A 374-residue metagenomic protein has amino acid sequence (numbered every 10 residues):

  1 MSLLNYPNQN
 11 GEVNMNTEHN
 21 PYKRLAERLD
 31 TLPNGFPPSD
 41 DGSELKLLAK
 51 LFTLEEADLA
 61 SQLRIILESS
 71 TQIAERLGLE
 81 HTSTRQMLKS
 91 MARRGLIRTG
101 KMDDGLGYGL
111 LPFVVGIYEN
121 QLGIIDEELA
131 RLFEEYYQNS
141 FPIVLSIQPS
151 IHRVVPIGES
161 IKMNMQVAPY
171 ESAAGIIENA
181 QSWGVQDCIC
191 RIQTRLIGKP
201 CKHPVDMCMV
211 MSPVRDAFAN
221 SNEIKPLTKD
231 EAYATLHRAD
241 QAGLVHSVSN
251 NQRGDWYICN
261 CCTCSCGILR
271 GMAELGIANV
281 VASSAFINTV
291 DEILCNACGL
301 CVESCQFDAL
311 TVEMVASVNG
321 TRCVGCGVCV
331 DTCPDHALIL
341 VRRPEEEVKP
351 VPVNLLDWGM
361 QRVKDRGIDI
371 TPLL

Functional and structural regions predicted by a protein language model:
I66-L77: Short acidic, hydrophobic short linear motifs in intrinsically disordered regions
G78-R93: Short amphipathic alpha-helical interaction segments
A92-D103, L310-T311, L338-I339: A short, conserved structural fragment
G95, G243, G299, D308 (+2 more regions): Glycine-centered, phosphate/nucleic-acid-interacting loop/turn motifs that mediate DNA/RNA or nucleotide
G105-P142: Short, amphipathic alpha-helical interaction segments positioned at domain boundaries
Y108-L110, S247-R253, L275-G325, R343-E346: Ferredoxin-like iron-sulfur electron-transfer modules
F141-I287: Catalytic cores of enzyme domains
G320-L374: Flanking helices and flexible, charged tails adjoining ferredoxin-like Fe-S electron-transfer domains in multi-subunit
